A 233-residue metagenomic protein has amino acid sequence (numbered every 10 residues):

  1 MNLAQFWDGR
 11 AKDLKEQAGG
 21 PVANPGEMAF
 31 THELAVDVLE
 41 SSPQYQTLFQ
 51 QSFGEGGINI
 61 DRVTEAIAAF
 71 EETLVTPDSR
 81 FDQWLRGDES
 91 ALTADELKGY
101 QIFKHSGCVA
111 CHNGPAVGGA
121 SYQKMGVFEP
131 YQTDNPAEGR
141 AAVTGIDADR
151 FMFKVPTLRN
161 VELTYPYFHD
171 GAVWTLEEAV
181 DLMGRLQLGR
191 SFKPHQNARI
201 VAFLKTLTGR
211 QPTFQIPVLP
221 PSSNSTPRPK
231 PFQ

Functional and structural regions predicted by a protein language model:
M1-Q233: Periplasmic c-type cytochrome electron-transfer domains
